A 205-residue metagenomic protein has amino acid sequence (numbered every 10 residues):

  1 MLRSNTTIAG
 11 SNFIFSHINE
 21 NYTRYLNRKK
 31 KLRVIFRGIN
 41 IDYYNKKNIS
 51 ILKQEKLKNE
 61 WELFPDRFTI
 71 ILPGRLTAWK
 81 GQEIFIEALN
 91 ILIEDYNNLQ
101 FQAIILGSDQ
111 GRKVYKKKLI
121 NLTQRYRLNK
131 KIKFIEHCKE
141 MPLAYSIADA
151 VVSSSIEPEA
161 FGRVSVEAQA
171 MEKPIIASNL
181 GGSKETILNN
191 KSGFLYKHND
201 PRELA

Functional and structural regions predicted by a protein language model:
S4-V34, I39-Y44: A short, active-site helix/loop in glycosyltransferases that binds the activated sugar's phosphate group
T23, N45-E62, L119-I120: A short helix/loop element that forms part of the nucleotide-sugar donor recognition site in Leloir-type
I39, P73, Q102-K117: Glycosyltransferase donor-sugar binding loop
F68-L72, T77-E94, K117, F194 (+1 more regions): A conserved mid-protein helix/loop that constitutes part of the nucleotide-sugar donor-binding site
G111-K116, L128-C138, A144, F194-L195: Active-site donor-binding acidic/aromatic loop of nucleotide-activated sugar and phosphosugar transferases involved
S146-A160, K173: Acidic donor-binding loop of glycosyltransferase active sites
P174-A177, I187: Short hydrophobic beta-strand element within catalytic cores of glycosyltransferases and related nucleotide-activated
K184-A205: Change "using UDP/GDP/dTDP sugars" to "using nucleotide sugars
